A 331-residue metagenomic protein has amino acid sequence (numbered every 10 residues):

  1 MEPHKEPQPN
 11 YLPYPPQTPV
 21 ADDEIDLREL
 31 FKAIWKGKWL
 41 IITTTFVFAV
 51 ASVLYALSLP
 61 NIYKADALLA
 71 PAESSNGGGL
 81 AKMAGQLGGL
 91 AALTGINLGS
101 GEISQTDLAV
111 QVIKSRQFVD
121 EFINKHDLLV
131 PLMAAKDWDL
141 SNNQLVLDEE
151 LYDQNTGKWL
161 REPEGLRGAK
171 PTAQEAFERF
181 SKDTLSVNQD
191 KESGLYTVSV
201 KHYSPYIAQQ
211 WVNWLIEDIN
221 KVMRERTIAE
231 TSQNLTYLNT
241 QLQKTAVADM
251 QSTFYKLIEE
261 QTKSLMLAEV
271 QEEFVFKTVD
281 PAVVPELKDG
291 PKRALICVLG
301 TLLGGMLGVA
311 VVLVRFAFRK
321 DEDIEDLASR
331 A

Functional and structural regions predicted by a protein language model:
M1-S232, T253-L257, Q261, M266-A331: Hydrophobic and amphipathic membrane-targeting/association helices
L235-F254: Hydrophobic alpha-helical transmembrane segments
